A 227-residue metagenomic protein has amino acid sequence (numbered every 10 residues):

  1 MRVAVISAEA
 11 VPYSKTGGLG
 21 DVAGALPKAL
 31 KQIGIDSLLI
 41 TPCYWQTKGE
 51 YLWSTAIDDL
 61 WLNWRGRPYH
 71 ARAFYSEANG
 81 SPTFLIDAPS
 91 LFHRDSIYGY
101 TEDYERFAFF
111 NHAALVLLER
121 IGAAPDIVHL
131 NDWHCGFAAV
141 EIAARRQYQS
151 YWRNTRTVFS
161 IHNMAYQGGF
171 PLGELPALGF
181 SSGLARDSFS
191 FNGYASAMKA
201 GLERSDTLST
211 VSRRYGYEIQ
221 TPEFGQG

Functional and structural regions predicted by a protein language model:
M1-G227: Catalytic cores of nucleotide-sugar-dependent glycosyltransferases that transfer UDP/GDP/TDP-activated
